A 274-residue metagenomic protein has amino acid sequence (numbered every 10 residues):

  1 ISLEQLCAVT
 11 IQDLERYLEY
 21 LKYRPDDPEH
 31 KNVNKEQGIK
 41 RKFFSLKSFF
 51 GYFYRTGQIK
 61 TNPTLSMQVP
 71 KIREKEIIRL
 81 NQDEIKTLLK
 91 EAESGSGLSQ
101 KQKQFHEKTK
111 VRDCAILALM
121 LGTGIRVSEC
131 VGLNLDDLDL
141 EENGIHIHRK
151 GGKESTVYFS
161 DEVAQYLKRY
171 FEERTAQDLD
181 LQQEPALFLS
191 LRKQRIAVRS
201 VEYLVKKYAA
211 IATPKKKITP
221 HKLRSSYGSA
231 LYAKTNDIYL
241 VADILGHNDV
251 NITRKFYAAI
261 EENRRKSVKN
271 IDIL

Functional and structural regions predicted by a protein language model:
I1-L274: Conserved catalytic core of the tyrosine transesterase superfamily
